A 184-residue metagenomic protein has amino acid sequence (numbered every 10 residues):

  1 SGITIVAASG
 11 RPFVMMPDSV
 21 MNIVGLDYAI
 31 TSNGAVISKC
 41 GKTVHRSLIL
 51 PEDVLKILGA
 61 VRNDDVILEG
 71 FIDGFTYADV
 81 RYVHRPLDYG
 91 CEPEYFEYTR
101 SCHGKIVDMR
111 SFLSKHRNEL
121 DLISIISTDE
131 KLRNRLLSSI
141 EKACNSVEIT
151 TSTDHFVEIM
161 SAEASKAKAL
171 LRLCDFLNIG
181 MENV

Functional and structural regions predicted by a protein language model:
S1-P93: Active-site phosphate-binding/coordination module
A60, D64-V66, F71-V184: Conserved acidic, metal-coordinating active-site core of Asp-based, Mg2+-dependent phosphoryl-transfer enzymes
